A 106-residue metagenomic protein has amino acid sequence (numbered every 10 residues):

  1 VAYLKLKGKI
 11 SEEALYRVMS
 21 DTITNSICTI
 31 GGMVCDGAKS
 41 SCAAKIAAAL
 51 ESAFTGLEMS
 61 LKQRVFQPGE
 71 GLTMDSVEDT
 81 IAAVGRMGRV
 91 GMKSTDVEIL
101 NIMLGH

Functional and structural regions predicted by a protein language model:
Y3-H106: Functionally critical mobile loop/hinge segments
